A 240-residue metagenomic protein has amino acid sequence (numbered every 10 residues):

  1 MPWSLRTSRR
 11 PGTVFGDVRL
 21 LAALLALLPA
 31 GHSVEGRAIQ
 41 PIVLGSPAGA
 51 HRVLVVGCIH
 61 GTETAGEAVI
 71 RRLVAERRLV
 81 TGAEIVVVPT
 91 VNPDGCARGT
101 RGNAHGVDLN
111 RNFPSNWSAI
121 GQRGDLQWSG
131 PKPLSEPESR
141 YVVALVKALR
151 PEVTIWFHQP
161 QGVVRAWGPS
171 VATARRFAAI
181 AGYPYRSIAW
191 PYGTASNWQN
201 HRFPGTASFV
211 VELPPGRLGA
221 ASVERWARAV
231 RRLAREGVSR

Functional and structural regions predicted by a protein language model:
F15-L24, Y183: Sec-dependent signal peptide recognition, specifically the positively charged N-region followed immediately by
L27-A38: N-terminal cap/lid segment of alpha/beta-hydrolase-fold proteins
S33-V34, A50-V56, E63-V74, R78-I188 (+2 more regions): Active-site/substrate-binding loop(s) of hydrolase catalytic cores
Q40-G49: Short beta-strand-to-loop junctions in surface cap/lid or active-site-entrance loops
V164-A166, G193-R240: Active-site-adjacent mobile loop/cap segments within catalytic or ligand-binding domains
